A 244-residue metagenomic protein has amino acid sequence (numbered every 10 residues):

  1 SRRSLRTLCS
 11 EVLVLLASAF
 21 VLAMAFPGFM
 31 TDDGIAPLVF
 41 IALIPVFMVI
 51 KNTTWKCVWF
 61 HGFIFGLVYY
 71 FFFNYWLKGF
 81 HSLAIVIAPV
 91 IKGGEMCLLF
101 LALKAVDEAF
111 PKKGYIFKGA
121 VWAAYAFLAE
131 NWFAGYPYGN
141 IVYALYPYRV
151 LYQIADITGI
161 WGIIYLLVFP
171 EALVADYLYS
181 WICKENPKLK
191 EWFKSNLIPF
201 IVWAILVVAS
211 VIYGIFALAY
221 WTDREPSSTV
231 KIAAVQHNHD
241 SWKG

Functional and structural regions predicted by a protein language model:
S1-W221, W242: Membrane-embedded alpha-helical bundles of multi-pass enzymes that act on lipidic or dolichyl-linked glycan substrates
A217-G244: Soluble catalytic domains of enzymes that build or remodel membrane lipids, polysaccharides, and related
